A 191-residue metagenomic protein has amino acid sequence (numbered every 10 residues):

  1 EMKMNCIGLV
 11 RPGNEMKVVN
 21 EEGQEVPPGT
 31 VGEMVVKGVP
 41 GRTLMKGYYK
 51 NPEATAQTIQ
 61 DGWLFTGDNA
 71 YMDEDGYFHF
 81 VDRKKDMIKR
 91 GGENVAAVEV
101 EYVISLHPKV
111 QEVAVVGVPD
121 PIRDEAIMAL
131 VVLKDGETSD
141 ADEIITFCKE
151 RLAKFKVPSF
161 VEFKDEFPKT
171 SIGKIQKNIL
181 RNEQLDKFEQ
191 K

Functional and structural regions predicted by a protein language model:
E1-N14, P28-G32, G41-K46, Q60-D61 (+1 more regions): Conserved ATP-binding loop and adjacent catalytic segment of the adenylate-forming AMP-binding
M16, E22, V36, G41 (+6 more regions): AMP-binding/adenylate-forming catalytic core of the ANL superfamily
N51, D61-G62: Structured helix-beta-strand junction loops
V161-K164: General small-molecule cofactor/ligand-binding pocket signal
